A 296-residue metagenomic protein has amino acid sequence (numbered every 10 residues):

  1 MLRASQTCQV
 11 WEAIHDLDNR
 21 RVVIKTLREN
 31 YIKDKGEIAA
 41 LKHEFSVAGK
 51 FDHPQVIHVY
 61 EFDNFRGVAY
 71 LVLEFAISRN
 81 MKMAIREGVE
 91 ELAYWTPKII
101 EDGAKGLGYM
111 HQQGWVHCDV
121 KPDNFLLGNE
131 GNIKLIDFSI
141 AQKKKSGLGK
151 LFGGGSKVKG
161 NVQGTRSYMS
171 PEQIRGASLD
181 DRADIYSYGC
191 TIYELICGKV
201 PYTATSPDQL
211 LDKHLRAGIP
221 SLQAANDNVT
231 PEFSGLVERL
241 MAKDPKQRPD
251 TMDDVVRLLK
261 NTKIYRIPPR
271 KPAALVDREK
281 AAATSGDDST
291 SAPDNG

Functional and structural regions predicted by a protein language model:
Y31-K50: AlphaC helix of the eukaryotic protein kinase fold
F62: Activation-segment/catalytic-loop signature of the eukaryotic protein kinase fold
R66-N80, A84: Conserved short submotifs of the Hanks-type protein kinase catalytic core that shape the nucleotide-binding pocket
I99-I100: Activation segment signature within eukaryotic-like protein kinase domains
K105-W115: Protein kinase catalytic-loop region centered on the HRD/HxD motif
C197-V200: Structural helix C-cap motif within protein kinase domains
